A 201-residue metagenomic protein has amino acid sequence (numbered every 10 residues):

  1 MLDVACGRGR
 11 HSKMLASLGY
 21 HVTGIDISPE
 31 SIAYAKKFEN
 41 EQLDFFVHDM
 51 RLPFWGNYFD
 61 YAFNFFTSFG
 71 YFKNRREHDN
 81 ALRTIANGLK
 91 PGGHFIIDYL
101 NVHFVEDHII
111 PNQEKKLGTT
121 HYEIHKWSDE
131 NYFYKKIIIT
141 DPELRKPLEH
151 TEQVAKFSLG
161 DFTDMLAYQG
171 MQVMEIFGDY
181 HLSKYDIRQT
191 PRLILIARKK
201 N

Functional and structural regions predicted by a protein language model:
M1-A5: Conserved class I S-adenosyl-L-methionine
R10-L52: Class I SAM-dependent methyltransferase SAM/SAH-binding core
N40, K73, K90: Short conserved AdoMet
R51-Y61: A short acidic, Gly/Pro-enriched loop at the edge of an enzyme's catalytic core that lines a small-molecule cofactor
D60-R76: A short SAM/SAH-binding and catalytic strip from SAM-dependent methyltransferases
R76, I96-M165: SAM-dependent methyltransferase
D79-P91: A short glycine-rich, Lys/Arg-flanked "PGG" loop and its adjoining helix->strand segment in the class I
L159-N201: C-terminal lobe and adjacent flexible extensions of AdoMet/dcAdoMet transferase-like proteins
